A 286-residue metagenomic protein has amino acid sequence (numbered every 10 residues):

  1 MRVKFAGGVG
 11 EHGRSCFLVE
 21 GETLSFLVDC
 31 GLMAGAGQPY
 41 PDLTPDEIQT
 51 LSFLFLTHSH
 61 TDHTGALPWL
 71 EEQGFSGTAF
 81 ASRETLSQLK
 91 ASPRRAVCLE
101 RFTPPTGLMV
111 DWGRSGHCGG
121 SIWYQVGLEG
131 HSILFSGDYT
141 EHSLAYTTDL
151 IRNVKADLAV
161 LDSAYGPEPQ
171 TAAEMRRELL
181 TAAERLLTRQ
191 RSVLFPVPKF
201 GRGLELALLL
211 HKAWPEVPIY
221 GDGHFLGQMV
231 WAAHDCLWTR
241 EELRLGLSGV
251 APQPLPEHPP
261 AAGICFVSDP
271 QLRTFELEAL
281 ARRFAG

Functional and structural regions predicted by a protein language model:
M1-F55, H60-P218, C236, E241-R244: His/Asp/Glu-rich metal-coordinating catalytic cores of metallo-dependent phosphodiesterases/hydrolases acting on
C30, V197-F200, D222-H224, F266-L272: Structural motif
G116-C118, A232-G286: A contiguous, basic/glycine-rich beta-loop/short-helix subdomain that forms a polymer-engagement track
P218-W238: Cysteine-dependent PTP/DSP-like catalytic domain, specifically the C-terminal lobe
